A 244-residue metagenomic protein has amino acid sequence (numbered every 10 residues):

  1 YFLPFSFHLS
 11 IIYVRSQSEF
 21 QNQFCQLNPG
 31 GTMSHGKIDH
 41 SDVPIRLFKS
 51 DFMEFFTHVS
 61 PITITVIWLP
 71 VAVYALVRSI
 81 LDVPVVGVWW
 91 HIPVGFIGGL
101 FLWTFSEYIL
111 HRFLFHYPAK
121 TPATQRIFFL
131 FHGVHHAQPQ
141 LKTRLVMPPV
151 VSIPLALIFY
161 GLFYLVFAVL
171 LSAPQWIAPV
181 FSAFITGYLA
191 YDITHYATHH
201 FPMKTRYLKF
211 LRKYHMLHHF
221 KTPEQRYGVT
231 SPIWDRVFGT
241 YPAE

Functional and structural regions predicted by a protein language model:
S6-F7, I11-P179, E224-E244: Non-catalytic, topology-defining segments of multipass membrane proteins
G99-Y108, A183-H195: Alpha-helical transmembrane segments of multi-pass membrane proteins
F115, Y191, T198-H199: Non-heme di-metal
Q125-G133, K209-H218: Membrane-cytosol interface motif
P179-A183, Y196-F201, L217: Intramembrane catalytic core of multi-pass membrane enzymes that act on lipidic substrates
T198-F210: Interfacial helix-loop-helix junctions of multi-pass membrane proteins
H200, Y214, H218, V237-T240: Hydrophobic alpha-helical segments
Y207-L211, K221-T230: Cytosolic/matrix-facing juxtamembrane and C-terminal tails of multi-pass cellular membrane proteins
